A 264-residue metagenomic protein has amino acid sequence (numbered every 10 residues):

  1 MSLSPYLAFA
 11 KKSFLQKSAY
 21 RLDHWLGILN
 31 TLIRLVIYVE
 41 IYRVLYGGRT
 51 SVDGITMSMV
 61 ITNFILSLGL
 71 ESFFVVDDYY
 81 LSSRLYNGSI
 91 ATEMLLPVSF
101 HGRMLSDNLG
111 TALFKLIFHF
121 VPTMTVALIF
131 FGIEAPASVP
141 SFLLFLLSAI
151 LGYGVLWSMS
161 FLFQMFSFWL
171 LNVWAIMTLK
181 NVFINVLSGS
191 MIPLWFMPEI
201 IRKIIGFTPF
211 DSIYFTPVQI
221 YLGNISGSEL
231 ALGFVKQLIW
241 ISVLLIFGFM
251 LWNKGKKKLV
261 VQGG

Functional and structural regions predicted by a protein language model:
M1-G264: Hydrophobic transmembrane alpha-helices and immediately adjacent juxtamembrane helices of multi-pass inner-membrane
